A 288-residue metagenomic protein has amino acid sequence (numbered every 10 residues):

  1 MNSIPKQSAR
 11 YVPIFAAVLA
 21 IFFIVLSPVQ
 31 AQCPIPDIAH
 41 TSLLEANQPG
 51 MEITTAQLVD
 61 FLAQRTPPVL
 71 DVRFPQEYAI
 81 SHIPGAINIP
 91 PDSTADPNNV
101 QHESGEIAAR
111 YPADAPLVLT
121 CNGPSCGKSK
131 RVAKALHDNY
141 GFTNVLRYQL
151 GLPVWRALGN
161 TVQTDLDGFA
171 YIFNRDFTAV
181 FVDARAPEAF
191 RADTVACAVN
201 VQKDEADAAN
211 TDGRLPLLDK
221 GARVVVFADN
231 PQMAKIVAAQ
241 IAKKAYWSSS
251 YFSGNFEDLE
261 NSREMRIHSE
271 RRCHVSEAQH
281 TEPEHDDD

Functional and structural regions predicted by a protein language model:
N2-F15: Bacterial N-terminal signal peptides that target proteins for export
K6, F23-E52, A79-P116, G123-V180 (+1 more regions): Rhodanese-like catalytic fold shared by cysteine-dependent sulfurtransferases and DSP/PTP-type phosphatases
I14-F15, L70, E103, R147: Alpha-helical protein-protein interaction elements
I14-V25: Bacterial N-terminal signal peptides
E52-L62, P68, V72-P75: Mature N-terminal segment immediately following signal peptide/propeptide cleavage in secreted/periplasmic
A63-Q64, G141: Short, charged low-complexity linear motifs
Q64-R65, D176: Short loop/turn hinge sites at secondary-structure boundaries
